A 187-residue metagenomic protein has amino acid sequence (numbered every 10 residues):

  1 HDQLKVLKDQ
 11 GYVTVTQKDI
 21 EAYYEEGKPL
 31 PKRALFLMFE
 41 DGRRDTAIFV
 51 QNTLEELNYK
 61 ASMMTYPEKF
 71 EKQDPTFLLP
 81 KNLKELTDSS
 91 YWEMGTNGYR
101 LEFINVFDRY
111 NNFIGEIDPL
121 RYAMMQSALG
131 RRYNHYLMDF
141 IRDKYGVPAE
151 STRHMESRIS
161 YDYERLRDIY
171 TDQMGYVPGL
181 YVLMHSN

Functional and structural regions predicted by a protein language model:
H1-A34: N-terminal pre-catalytic segment of deacetylase/amide-hydrolase enzymes
H1-K8, D41-R44, T76-K81: Aromatic- and glycine-enriched glycan-recognition loops and surfaces that form the carbohydrate-binding subsites
L7, E40, L54, L86: Divalent metal-coordination and catalytic microenvironments
D19-I20, D41-R44, S186: Short beta->alpha connector loops
Y24-E26, Q51, K81-L83: Catalytic micro-motifs at enzyme active sites that drive phosphoryl/nucleotidyl and oxygen chemistry
K32-A34, M38, D45-V50: Membrane-embedded segments
K32-L35, E55-S186: Metal-dependent polysaccharide deacetylase catalytic core of the NodB/CE4 family, i.e., the active-site-bearing domain
F39-G42, G98: Active-site metal-binding loops of divalent metal-dependent hydrolases
